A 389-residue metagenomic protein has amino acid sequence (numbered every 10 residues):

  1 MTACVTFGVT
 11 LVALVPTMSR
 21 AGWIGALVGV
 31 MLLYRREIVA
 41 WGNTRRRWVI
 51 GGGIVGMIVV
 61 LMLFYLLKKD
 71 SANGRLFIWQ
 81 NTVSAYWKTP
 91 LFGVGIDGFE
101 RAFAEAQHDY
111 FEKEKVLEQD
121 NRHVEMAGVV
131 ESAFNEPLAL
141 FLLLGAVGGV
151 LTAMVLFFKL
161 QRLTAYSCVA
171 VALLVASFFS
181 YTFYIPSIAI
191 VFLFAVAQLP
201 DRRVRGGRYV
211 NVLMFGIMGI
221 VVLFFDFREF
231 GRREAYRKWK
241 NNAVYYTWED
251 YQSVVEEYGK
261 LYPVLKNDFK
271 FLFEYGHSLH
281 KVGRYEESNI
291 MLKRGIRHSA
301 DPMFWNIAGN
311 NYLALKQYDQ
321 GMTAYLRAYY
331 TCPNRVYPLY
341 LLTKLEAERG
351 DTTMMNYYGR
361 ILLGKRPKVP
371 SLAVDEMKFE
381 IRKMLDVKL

Functional and structural regions predicted by a protein language model:
M1-M62, A197-R202, V212-G219: Hydrophobic alpha-helical segments of polytopic membrane proteins
T2-G8, E131, N135, L160-S180: Loop-to-helix entry and N-terminal half of a specific, functionally important transmembrane alpha helix in multi-pass
G25-L33, V155, L163-V212: Transmembrane alpha-helices of multi-pass inner-membrane enzymes
R35-E37, L143-S167: Hydrophobic transmembrane alpha-helices and their immediate junctions
M62-F77, F215-W248: Hydrophobic alpha-helical transmembrane segments in integral membrane proteins
I96-L142: Interfacial juxtamembrane loops and adjacent helix segments that form the catalytic/substrate-binding surfaces
K270-E274, M303-I307, V336-L342, Y357 (+1 more regions): Alpha-solenoid helical repeat scaffolds
